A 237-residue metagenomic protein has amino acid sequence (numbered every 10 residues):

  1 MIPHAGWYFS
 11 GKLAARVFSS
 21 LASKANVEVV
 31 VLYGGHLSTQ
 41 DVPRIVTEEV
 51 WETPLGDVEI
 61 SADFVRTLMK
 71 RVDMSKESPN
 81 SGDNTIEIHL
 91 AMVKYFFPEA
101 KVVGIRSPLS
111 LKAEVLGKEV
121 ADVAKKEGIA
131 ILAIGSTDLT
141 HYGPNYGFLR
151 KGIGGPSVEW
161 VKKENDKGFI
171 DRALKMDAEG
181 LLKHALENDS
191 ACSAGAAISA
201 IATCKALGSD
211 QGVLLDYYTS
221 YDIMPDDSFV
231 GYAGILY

Functional and structural regions predicted by a protein language model:
M1-A202, A206, Q211, Y217-I223: Active-site histidine-anchored catalytic micro-motif
L215, T219-Y237: Short, basic/aromatic-enriched C-terminal tail that caps enzymatic domains
